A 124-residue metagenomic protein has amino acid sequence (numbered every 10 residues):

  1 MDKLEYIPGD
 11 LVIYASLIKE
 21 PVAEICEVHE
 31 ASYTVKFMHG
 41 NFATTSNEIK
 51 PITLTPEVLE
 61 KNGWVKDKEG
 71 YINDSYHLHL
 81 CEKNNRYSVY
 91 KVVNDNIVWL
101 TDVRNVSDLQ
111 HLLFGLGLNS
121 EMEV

Functional and structural regions predicted by a protein language model:
M1-D2: Short alpha-helix capping/helix-loop boundary micro-motifs
L11, I18-V35: Short beta-strand-centered aromatic/proline hotspots
V12-Y14, K50: Hydrophobic beta-strand signal
I13, K61, L80-E82: Generic detector of low-complexity/intrinsically disordered segments and short hydrophobic N-terminal stretches
V28-S32, M38, A43, K68-L100 (+1 more regions): Acidic, low-complexity, intrinsically disordered interaction modules
H39-V65, L100-N119, V124: Intrinsically disordered, low-complexity, charged/polar segments
